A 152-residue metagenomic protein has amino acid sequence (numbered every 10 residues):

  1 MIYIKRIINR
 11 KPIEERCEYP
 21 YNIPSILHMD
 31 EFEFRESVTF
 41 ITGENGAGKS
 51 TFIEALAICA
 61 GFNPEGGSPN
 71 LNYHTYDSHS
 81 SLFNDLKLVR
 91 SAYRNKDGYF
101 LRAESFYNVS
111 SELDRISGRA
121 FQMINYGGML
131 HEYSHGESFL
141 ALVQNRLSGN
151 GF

Functional and structural regions predicted by a protein language model:
M1-D30, R35: N-terminal pre-Walker A segment at the start of P-loop NTPase domains
E36-T39, N150-G151: Pre-Walker A (Motif I) flank of P-loop NTPase domains
V38-F40, T51-G118: ABC ATPase nucleotide-binding domain signature region
E44-N45: The conserved Walker
G48: Conserved glycine(s) of the Walker
D97, M129-L130: Conserved structural locus in ABC ATPase nucleotide-binding domains
Q122-I124, G128: Acidic, glycine-rich loop-and-strand cores that form catalytic or ligand-binding grooves in diverse globular domains
N125, Y133-F152: GG-anchored amphipathic helix commonly corresponding to the ABC/SMC/Rad50 NBD signature/C-loop
